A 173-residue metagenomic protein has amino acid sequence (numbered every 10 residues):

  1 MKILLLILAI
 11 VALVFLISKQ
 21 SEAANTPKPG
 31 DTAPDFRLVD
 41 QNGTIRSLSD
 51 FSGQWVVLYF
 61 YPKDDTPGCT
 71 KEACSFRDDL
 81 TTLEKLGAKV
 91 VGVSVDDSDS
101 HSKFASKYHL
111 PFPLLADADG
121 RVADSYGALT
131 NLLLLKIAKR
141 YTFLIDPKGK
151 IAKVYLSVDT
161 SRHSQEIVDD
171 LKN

Functional and structural regions predicted by a protein language model:
M1-V39: N-terminal targeting signals for export/organelle localization
P27, F36-V56: A short beta-strand-turn-helix
A33-P34, W55, K139-Y141: Short loop/turn microsegments at loop-to-beta-strand junctions
S49-T70: Short active-site neighborhood of thiol/selenol oxidoreductases, capturing the structured segment around
T70-L110, R121-V122: Structural microenvironment flanking redox-active thiols in thiol-disulfide oxidoreductases
I137-N173: Thiol-/selenol-based redox modules, centered on thioredoxin-like and closely related oxidoreductase domains
